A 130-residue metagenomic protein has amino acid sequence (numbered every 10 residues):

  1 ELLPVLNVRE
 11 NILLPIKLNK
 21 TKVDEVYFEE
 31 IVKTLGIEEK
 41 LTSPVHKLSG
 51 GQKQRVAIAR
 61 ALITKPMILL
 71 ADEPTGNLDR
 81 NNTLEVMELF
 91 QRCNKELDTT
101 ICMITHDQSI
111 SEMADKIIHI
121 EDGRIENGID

Functional and structural regions predicted by a protein language model:
L6-L13: Short coil-to-helix segment of the ABC ATPase nucleotide-binding domain corresponding to the Q-loop/switch region
V23-L35: ABC nucleotide-binding domain "signature" region
S43, I63-T64: Conserved signature/switch motifs of ABC ATPase nucleotide-binding domains
P44-L48, Q52-Q54: Conserved ABC ATPase signature
I58: Hydrophobic anchor residue at the start of the ABC signature
L69-D72: Catalytic Walker B motif of ABC-type/P-loop ATPase nucleotide-binding domains
R80-N82: Helix N-cap at the start of a conserved alpha-helix in ABC-type nucleotide-binding domains
